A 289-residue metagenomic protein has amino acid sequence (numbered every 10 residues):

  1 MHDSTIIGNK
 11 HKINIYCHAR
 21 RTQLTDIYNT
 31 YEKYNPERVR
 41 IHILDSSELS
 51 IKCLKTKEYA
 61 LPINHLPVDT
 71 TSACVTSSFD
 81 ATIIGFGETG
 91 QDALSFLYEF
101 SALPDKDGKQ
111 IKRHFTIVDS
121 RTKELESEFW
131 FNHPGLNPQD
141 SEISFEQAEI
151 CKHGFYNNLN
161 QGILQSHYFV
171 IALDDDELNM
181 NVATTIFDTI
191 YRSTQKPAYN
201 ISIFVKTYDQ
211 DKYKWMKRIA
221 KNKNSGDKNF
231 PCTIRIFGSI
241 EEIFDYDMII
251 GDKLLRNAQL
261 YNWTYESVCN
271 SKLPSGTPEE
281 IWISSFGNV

Functional and structural regions predicted by a protein language model:
M1-V289: Cytosolic regulatory regions of ion transport systems
